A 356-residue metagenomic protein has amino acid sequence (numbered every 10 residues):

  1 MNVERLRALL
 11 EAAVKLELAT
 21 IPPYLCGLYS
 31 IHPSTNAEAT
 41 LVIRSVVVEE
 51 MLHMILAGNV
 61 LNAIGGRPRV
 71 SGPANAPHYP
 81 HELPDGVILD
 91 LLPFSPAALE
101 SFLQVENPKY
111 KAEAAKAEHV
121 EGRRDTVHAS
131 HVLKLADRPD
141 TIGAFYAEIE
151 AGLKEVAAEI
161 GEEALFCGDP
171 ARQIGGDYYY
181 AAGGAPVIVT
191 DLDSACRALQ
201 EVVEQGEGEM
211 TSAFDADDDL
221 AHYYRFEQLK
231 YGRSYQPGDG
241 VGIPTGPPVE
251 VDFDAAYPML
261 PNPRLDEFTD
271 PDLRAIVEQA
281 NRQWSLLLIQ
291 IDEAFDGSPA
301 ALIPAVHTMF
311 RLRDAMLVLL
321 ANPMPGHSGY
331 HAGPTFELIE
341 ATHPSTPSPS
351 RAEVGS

Functional and structural regions predicted by a protein language model:
M1-R351, S356: Non-heme di-metal
